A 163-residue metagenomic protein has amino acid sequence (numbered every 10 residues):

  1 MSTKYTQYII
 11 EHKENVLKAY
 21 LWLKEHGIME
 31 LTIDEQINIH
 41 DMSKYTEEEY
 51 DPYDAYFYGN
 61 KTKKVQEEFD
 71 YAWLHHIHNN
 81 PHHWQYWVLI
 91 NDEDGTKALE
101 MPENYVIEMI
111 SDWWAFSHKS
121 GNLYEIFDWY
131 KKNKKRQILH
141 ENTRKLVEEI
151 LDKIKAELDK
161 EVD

Functional and structural regions predicted by a protein language model:
M1-D163: Metal-dependent phosphohydrolase cores
